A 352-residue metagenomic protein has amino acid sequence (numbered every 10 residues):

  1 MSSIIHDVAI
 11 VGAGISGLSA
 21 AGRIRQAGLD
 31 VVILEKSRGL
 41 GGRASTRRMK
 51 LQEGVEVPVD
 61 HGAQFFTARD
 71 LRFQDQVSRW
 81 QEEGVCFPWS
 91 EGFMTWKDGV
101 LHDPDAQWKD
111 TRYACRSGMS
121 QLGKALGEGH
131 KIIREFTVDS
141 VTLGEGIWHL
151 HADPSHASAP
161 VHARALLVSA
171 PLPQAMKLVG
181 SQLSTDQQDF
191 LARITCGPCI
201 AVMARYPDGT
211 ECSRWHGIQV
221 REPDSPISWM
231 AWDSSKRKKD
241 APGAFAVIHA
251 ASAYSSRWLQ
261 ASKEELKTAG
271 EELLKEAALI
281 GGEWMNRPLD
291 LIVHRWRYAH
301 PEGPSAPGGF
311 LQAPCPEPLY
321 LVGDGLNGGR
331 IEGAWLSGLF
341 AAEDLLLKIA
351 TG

Functional and structural regions predicted by a protein language model:
S2-S16: Beta1/beta-strand and adjacent pyrophosphate-binding region of the FAD-binding site in flavoprotein oxidoreductases
I4-H6, H156-A165: Core beta-strand elements of the Rossmann-like FAD/NAD(P) dinucleotide-binding domain in flavoenzyme oxidoreductases
R25-Q52: Glycine-rich FAD pyrophosphate-binding loop
G39, R48, P242-G352: Conserved flavin/dinucleotide-binding core of flavoenzymes
G41, G54-E56, A163-G217, I280: Central helical "cap/lid" subdomain
T46-M94: N-terminal FAD cofactor-binding segment of flavoenzymes
F65-R69, L101-A125, Q260-A269: Short beta-strand to alpha-helix junction loop
R134-H149: A conserved short coil-to-beta-strand element within the FAD-binding core of flavoproteins
